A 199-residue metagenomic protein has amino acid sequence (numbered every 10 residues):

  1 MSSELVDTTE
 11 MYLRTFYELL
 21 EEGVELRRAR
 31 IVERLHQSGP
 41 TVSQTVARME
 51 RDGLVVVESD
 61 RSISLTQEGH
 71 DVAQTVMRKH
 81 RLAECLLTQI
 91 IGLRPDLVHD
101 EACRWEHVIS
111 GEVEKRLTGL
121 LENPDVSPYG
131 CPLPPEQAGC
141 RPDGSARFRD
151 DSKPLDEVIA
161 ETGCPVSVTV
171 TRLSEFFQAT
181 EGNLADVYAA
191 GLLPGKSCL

Functional and structural regions predicted by a protein language model:
M1-L13, F148-D150: Short alpha-helical segments that sit at the start of domains
Y12, I31, V42-D52, G195: Basic amphipathic alpha-helical segments that dock to polyanions
E22-V32: Short acidic, hydrophobic short linear motifs in intrinsically disordered regions
P40, D96: Key DNA-contact positions within bacterial/archaeal DNA-binding proteins
E50-D60: A short, conserved structural fragment
R61-H80: Basic, amphipathic "hinge/linker" alpha-helix immediately C-terminal to the N-terminal HTH DNA-binding motif
H107-L199: Mid-protein regulatory/catalytic core that forms ligand/cofactor-binding pockets and protein-protein interaction
